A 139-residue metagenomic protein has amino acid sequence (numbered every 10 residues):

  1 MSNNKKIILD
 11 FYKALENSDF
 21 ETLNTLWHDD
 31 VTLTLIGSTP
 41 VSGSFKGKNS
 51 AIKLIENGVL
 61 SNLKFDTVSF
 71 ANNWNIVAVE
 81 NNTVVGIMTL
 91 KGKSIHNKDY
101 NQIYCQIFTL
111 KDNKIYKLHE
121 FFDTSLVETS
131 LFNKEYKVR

Functional and structural regions predicted by a protein language model:
M1-T25, D29, K134-R139: Short, low-complexity N-terminal intrinsically disordered segments enriched in polar/charged residues
I8-F11, T22-N24, V31, A51 (+3 more regions): Hydrophobic pocket/interface hotspot
E16, G92-S94, D112: Beta-strand elements of well-folded, non-transmembrane domains
H28-V77, N82: A solvent-exposed, acidic/Ser-Thr-rich amphipathic alpha-helical stretch
I55-N57, I87-K91: Short Pro/Gly-enriched beta-strand edge/turn motifs at strand-loop
F70-I76, T89-K91, I103-T109, H119: Hydrophobic/aromatic beta-strand elements that line small-molecule binding cavities or substrate pockets in beta-rich
I95-D99, L126-Y136: A short acidic/glycine-rich loop-to-helix N-cap element
N101-T129: Short beta-strand edge/turn micro-motifs at domain boundaries
